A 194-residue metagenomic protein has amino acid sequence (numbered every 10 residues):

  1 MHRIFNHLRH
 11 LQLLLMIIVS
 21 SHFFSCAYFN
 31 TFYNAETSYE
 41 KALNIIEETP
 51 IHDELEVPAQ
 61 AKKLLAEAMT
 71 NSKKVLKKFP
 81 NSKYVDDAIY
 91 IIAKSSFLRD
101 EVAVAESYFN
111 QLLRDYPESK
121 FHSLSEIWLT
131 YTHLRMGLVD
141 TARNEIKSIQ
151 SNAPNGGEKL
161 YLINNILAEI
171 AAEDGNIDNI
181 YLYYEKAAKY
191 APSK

Functional and structural regions predicted by a protein language model:
H2-L13: Bacterial N-terminal signal peptides that target proteins for export
I4-F5, H22-K194: Acidic, polar-rich low-complexity tracts and alpha-helical solenoid repeat scaffolds
Q12-H22: Bacterial N-terminal signal peptides
